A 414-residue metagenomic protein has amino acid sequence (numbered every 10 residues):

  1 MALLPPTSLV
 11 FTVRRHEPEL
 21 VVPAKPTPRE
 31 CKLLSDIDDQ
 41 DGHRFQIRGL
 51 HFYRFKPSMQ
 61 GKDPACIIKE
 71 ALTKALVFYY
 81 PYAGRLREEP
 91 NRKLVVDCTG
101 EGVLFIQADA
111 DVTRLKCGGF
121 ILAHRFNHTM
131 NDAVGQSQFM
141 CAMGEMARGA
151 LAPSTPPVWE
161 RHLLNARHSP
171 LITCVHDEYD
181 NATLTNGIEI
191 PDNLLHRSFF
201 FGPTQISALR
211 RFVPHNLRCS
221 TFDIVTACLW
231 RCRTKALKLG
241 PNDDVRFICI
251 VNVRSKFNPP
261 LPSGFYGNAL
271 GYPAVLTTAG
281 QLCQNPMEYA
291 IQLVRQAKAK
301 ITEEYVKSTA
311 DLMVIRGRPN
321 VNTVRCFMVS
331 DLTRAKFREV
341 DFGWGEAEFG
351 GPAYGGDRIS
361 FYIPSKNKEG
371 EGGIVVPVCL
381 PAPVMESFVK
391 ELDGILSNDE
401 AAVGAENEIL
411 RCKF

Functional and structural regions predicted by a protein language model:
A2-E30, G42-F337, E406: Soluble acyl-CoA-dependent acyltransferase catalytic core bearing the H(X)4D motif
N322-A402: Low-complexity, glycine/alanine/valine/leucine- and proline-rich hydrophobic stretches
L410-F414: A positional/structural detector of protein chain ends, strongest at the extreme C-terminus and weakly at the extreme
